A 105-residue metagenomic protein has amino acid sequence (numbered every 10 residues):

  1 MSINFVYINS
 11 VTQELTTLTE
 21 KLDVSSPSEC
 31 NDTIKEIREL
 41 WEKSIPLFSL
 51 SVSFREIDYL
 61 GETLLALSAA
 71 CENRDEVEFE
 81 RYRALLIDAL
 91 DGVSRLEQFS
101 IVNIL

Functional and structural regions predicted by a protein language model:
N4-L22: Alpha-helical transmembrane signal-anchor/signal-peptide segments
K21-S25, A70: Hydrophobic side-chain positions on well-ordered alpha-helices, corresponding to helix-helix packing/interface faces
P27-S28, E76: TPR-repeat structural position
C30-N73: Extracytoplasmic/periplasmic/luminal assembly and interaction segments in envelope/secretory/respiratory proteins
R55-L105: Structured, soluble extracytoplasmic/luminal domains of envelope-associated proteins
